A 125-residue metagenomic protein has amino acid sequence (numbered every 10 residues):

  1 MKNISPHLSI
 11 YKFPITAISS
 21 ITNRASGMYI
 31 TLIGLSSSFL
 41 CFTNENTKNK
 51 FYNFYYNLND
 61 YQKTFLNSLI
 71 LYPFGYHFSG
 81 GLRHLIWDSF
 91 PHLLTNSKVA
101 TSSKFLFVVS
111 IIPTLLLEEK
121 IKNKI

Functional and structural regions predicted by a protein language model:
M1-I125: Membrane-embedded alpha-helical bundles that constitute the cytochrome b-like, heme-associated redox core of multi-pass
